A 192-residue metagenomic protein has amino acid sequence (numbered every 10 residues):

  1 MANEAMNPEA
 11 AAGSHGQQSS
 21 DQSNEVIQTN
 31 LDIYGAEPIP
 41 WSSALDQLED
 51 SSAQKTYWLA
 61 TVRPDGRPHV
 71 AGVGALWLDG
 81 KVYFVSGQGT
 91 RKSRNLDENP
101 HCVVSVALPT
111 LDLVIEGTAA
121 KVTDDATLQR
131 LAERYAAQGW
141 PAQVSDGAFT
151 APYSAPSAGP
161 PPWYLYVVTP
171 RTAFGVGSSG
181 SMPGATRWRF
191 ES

Functional and structural regions predicted by a protein language model:
A2-I39, L111-S192: Charged, gly/pro-rich active-site loop segments
T29-P64: Short, conserved active-site entrance elements at the starts or edges of catalytic domains
S43-L45, V70-A71, G89, Y153-S154: A generic local structural motif
L48-S51, L96, Y135: A generic structural signal for nonpolar/aromatic side chains embedded in well-ordered alpha-helices
Q54-Q88, R94-L96, C102-A107, V114-T118: Short beta-strand segments
T90-R91, A126: A generic structural signal for alpha-helix starts
